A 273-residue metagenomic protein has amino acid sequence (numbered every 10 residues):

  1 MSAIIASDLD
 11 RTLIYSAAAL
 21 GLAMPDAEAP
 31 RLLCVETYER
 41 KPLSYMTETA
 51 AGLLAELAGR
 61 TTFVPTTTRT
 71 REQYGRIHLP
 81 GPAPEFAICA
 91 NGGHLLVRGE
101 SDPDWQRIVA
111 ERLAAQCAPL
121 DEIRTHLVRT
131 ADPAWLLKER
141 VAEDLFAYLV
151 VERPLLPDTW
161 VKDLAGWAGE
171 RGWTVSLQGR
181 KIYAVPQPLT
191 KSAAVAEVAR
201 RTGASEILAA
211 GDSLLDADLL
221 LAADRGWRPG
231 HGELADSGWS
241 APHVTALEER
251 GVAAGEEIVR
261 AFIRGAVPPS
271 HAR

Functional and structural regions predicted by a protein language model:
M1-P65, G75: Active-site neighborhood of HAD-like aspartate-dependent phosphohydrolases
S2, R60-T61, P84, N91 (+3 more regions): Short, well-ordered alpha-helix to beta-strand connector turns
S16-A17, A23, Y74-I77, R98-G99 (+2 more regions): Short glycine-/acidic-enriched loop or helix-start segments at secondary-structure transitions that form or flank
G21, V185, S192-R273: Mg2+-dependent phosphoryl-transfer enzymes with acidic/Ser/Thr/Gly-rich catalytic loops
G21-P25, G81-A83, G226: Glycine-rich, phosphate-binding/catalytic loops in enzymes
K41-E48, V185-L189, E249: Conserved phosphate-coordination/catalytic loops
S44-R129: Active-site phosphate-binding/coordination module
R124-L208, S213-A222: Conserved acidic, metal-coordinating active-site core of Asp-based, Mg2+-dependent phosphoryl-transfer enzymes
